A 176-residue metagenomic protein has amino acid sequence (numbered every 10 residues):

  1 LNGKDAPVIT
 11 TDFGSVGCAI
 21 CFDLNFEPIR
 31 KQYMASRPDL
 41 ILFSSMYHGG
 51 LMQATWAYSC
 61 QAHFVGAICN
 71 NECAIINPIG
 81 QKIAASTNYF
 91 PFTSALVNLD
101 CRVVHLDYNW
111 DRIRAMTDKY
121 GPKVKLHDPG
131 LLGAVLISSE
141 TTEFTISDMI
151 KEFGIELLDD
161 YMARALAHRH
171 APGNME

Functional and structural regions predicted by a protein language model:
L1-S36, L51, T55, S59: Active-site catalytic loop in hydrolytic enzyme cores
V8, N70-E176: C-terminal beta-strand edge segments of enzyme domains
V16, L40-F43, W110, E143: Intrinsic low-complexity, intrinsically disordered segments enriched in polar/basic residues
A19-I20, L40-S45, F64-I68: Active-site neighborhood of phospho(di)ester-bond hydrolases with catalytic His/Asp-centered motifs
D23, P38-M46, A57, A95: Active-site beta-strand/loop signature of hydrolases that rely on acidic residues for catalysis
D23-F26, H48, P91, D100: Short, solvent-exposed loop/turn segments at secondary-structure junctions
S44, Q53-A54, E72-I75: A short linear-motif detector with a strong N-terminal bias
Q61-H63, E72: Proline-centered loop/turn at the N-terminus of a beta-strand
